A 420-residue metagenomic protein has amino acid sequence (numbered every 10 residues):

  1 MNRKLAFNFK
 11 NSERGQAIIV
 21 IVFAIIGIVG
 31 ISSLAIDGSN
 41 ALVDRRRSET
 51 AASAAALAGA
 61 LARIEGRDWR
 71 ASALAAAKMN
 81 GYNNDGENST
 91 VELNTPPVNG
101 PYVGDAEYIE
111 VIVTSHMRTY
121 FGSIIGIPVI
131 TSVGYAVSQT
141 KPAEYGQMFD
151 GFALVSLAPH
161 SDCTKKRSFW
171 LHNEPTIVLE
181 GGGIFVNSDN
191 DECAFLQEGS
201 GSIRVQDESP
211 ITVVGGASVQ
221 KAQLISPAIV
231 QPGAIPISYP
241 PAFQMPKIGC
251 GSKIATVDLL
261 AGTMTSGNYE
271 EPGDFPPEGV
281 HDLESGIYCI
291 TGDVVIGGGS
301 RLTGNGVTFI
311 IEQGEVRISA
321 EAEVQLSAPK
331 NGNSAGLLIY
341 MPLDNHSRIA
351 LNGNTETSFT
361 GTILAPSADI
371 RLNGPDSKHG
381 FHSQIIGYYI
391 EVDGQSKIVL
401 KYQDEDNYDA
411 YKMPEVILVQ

Functional and structural regions predicted by a protein language model:
N2-A75, V186, I290: Alpha-helical assembly-interface signal, strongest on the long, hydrophobic N-terminal helix that forms
G15, V111, A136: Residue-level signature of catalytic and energy-coupling elements of molecular machines, predominantly ATP/GTP-dependent
L42, R46, A54-T119, P142 (+2 more regions): Short amphipathic secondary-structure patches
A56, R70-A77, V133, G181 (+2 more regions): Extracytoplasmic/secreted envelope proteins and their assembly/folding machinery, especially bacterial periplasmic
D105-I109, S115, I130-G134, N305 (+1 more regions): Residues at beta-strand starts and edge strands
T119-P128, C163, E192-A194: Flexible, membrane-facing loop/turn or short amphipathic-helix motifs that contact lipid bilayers or gate lipid-binding
I124-A143: A short, surface-exposed beta-strand/turn
E144-N373, K378-Q420: Primarily marks folded extracellular/lumenal domains of secretory and cell-surface proteins
